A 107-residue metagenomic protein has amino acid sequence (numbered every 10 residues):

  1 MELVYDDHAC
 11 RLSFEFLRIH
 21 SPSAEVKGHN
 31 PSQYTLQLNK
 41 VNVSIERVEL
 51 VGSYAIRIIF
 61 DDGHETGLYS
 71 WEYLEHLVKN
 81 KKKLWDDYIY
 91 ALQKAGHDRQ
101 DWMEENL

Functional and structural regions predicted by a protein language model:
M1-L107: Motif-centric detector for short Cys/His coordination patterns
